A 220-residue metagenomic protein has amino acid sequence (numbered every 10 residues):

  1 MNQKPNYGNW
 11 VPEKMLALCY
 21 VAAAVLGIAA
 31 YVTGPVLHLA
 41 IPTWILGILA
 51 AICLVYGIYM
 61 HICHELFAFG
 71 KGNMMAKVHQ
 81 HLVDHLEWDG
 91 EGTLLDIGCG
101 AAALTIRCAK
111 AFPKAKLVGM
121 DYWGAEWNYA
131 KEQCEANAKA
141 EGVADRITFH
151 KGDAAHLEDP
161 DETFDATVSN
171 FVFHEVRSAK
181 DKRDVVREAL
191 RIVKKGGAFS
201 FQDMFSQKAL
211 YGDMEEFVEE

Functional and structural regions predicted by a protein language model:
G8-A17, I58-H81: Class I SAM-dependent methyltransferase Rossmann-like catalytic core, especially the SAM/SAH-binding loop
G90-G100, V118: Conserved class I S-adenosyl-L-methionine
A101-P113: Conserved SAM-binding loop of SAM-dependent methyltransferases across substrates and taxa, primarily the Class I
F112, V176-R177, V193-K195: Helix-to-beta-strand junctions that scaffold the AdoMet/dcAdoMet cofactor pocket in Class I SAM-dependent enzymes
A155-T167: A short acidic, Gly/Pro-enriched loop at the edge of an enzyme's catalytic core that lines a small-molecule cofactor
K182-K195: A short glycine-rich, Lys/Arg-flanked "PGG" loop and its adjoining helix->strand segment in the class I
G196-D203: Conserved beta-strand signature within the Rossmann-like core of class I S-adenosyl-L-methionine
Y211-E220: Conserved Class I S-adenosyl-L-methionine
